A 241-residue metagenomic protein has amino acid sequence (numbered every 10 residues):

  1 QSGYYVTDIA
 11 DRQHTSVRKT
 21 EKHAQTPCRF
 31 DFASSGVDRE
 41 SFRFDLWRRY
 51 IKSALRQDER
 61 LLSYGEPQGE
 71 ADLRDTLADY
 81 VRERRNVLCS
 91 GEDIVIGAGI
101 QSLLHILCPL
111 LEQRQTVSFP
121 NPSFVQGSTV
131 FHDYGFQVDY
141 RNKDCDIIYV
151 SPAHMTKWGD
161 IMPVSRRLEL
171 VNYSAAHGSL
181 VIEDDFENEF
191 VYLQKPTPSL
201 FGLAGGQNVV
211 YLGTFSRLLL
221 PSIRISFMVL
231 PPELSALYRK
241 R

Functional and structural regions predicted by a protein language model:
Q1-K52, L62, D75, L234-K240: N-terminal basic, amphipathic alpha-helical segments
E21-H23, N86, F201-G202, R217: Short secondary-structure boundary/capping segments
F30-F32, S118, I182, V210-L212 (+1 more regions): Hydrophobic/aromatic beta-strand patches that form the interior of the parallel beta-sheet core in alpha/beta enzyme
S35, F119-P122, P231: Structural motif
V37, P152-M155, R217: Short glycine-rich anion-binding loops that position phosphate/pyrophosphate groups of nucleotides and phosphorylated
R43, Y192-Q194, P221-I223: Short glycine/proline-enriched turns and hinge-like loops at secondary-structure junctions
W47, N208, G213-R241: Conserved core segment of the aminotransferase class I/II
A54, D58-H177, I182, N188-F190 (+1 more regions): Conserved core of the PLP fold type I
